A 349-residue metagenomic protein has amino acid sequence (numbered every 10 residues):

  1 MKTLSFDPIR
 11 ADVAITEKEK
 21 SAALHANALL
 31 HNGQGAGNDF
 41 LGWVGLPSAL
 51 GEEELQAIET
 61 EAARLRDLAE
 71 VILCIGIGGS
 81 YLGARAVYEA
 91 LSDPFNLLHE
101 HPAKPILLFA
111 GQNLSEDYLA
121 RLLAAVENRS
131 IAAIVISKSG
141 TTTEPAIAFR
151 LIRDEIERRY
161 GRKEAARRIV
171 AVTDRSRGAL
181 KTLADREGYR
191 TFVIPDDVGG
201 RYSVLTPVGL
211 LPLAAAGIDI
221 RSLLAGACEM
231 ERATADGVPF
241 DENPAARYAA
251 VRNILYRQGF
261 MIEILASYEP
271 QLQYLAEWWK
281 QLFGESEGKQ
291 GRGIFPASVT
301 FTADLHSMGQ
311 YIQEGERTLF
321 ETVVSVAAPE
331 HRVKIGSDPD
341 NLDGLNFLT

Functional and structural regions predicted by a protein language model:
M1-R66, S337-N346: Extended, charge-enriched "interface" segments that sit outside catalytic cores
A49-E54, F109-N113, D241, S298-V299: Short, flexible loop segments at the rims of nucleotide/cofactor-binding pockets, characterized by
Q56, L114-R121, D304, M308: Structural motif
A57-E70, L122-I131, V251-M261, I312-R317: Glycine-rich phosphate/diphosphate-binding loops that line cofactor/substrate pockets in enzymes
A63-G237: Glycine-rich phosphate-binding loops that contact phosphosugars or nucleotide phosphates
E89-S92, A124-V126, R150-I152, D185-E187 (+3 more regions): Short, solvent-exposed amphipathic alpha-helical segments in soluble enzyme and RNA/protein-processing domains
R158-T322, A327-V333: Active-site phosphate/pyrophosphate-binding segments
